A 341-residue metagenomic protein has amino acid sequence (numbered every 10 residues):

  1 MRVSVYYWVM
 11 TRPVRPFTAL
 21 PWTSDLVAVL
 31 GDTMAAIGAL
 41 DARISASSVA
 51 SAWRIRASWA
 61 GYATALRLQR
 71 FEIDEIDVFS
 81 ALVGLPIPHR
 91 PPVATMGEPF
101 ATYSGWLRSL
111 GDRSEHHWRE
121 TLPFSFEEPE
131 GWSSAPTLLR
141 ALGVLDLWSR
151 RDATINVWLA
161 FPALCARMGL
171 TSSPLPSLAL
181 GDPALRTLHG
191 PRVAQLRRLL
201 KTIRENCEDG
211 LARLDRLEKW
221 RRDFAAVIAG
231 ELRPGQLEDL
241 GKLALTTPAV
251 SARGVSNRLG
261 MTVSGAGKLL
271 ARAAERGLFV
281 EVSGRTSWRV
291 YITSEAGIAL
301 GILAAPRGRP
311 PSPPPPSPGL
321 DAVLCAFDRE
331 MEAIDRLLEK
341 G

Functional and structural regions predicted by a protein language model:
M1-G341: FIC/Doc superfamily catalytic core
